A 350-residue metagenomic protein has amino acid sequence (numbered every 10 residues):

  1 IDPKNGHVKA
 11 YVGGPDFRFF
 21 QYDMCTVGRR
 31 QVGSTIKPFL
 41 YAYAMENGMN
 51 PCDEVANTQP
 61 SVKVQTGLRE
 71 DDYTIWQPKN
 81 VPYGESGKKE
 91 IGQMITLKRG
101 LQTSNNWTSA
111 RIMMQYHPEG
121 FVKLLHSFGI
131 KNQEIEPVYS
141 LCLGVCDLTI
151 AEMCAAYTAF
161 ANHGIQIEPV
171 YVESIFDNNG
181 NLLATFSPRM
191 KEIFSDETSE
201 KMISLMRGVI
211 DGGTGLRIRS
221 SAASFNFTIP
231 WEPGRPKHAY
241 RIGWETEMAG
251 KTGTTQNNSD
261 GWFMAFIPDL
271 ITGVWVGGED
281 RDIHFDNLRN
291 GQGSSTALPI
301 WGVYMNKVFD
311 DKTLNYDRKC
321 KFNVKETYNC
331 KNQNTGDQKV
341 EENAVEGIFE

Functional and structural regions predicted by a protein language model:
D2, Y11, F17-C25, I36 (+4 more regions): A penicillin-recognizing enzyme superfamily signal
K4, M49-F121, Q166, D177-G208: Conserved catalytic neighborhood of penicillin-recognizing serine enzymes
D23-E70, G212, N306: Active-site rim segments in enzyme catalytic domains, especially the processed small/beta chain of N-terminal
V27, W107-S109, V138-S140: Short, solvent-exposed beta-strand edge segments and adjacent coil->beta transition regions
N50, G129-N132, W301: Short coil/loop linkers at secondary-structure junctions
L68-N80, H117-A155: Mid-domain, small-residue-enriched loop/turn segments at the edges of structured enzyme/sensor domains
